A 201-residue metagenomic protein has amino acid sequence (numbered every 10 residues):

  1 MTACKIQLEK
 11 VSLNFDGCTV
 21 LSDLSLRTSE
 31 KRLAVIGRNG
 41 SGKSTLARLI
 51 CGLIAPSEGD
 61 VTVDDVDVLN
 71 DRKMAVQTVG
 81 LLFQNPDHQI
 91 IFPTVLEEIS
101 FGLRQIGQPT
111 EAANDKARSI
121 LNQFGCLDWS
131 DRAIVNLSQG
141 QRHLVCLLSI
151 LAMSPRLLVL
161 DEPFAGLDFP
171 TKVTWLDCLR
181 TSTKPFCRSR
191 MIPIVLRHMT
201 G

Functional and structural regions predicted by a protein language model:
I6, T19-D23: Conserved structural motif at the start of ABC-family nucleotide-binding domains
I36-R38: The feature captures the beta-strand-to-loop junction immediately N-terminal to the Walker
C51: Helix-to-loop junction immediately C-terminal to a conserved catalytic motif
G59-N70, A75: Conserved ABC transporter NBD signature motif
E111-W129: Conserved ABC ATPase "signature" region
A133-L137, Q141: Conserved ABC ATPase signature
L158-E162: Catalytic Walker B motif of ABC-type/P-loop ATPase nucleotide-binding domains
